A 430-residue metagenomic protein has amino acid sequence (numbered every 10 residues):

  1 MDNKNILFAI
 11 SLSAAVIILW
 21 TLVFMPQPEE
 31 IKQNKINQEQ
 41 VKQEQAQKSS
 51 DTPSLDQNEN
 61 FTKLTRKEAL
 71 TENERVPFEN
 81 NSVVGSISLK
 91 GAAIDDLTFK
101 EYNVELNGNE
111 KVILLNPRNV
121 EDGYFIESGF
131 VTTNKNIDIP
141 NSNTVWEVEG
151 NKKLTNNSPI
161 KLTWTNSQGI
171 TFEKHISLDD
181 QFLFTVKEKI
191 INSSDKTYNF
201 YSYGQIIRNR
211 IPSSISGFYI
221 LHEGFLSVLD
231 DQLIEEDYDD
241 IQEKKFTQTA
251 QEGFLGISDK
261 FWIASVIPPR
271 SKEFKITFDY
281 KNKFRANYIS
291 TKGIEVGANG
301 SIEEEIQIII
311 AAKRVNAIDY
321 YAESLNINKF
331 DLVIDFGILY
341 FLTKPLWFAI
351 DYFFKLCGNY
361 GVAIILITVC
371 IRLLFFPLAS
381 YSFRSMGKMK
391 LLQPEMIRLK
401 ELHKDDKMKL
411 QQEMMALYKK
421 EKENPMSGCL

Functional and structural regions predicted by a protein language model:
M1-I31, D138-S142, L178-D180, N199-G204: Internal alpha-helical transmembrane segments
S13, F24-K111: Juxtamembrane extramembrane loops of integral membrane proteins
V16, I87, E188, R372 (+2 more regions): Residue-level signature of catalytic and energy-coupling elements of molecular machines, predominantly ATP/GTP-dependent
V16-W20, F24, I350-F353, C370 (+2 more regions): Alpha-helical membrane-inserting segments
R75, E79-N328: Soluble non-transmembrane domains of integral membrane proteins
D138-P140, A311-A363: Interfacial loop/helix-cap signal at membrane boundaries in integral membrane proteins
N299, L373-L430: Membrane-interface amphipathic helices and adjacent TM-edge segments
